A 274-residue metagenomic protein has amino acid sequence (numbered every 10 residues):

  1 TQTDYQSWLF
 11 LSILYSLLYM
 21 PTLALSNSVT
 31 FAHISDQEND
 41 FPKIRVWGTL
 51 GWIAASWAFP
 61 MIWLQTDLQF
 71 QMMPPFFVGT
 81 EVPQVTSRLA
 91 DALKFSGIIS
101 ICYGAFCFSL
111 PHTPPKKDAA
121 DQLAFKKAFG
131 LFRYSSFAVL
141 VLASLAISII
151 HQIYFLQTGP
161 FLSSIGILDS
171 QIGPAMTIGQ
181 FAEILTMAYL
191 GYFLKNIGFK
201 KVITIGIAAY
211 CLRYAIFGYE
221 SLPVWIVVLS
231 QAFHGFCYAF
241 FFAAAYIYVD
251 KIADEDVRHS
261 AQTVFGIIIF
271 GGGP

Functional and structural regions predicted by a protein language model:
T1, K201-I216: Structural signature of the two symmetry-related core transmembrane helices
T1-S12, G218-S230: Helix-loop junctions at membrane interfaces in 12-TM secondary transporters
M20-S35, F240-D254: Intracellular juxtamembrane helix-capping segments at the cytosolic ends of symmetry-related transmembrane helices
S35-W47, D169-S170, A253-G266: Loop-to-transmembrane helix entry/capping segments in MFS-fold secondary transporters and related SLC/MFSD carriers
W63, L185-F199: Helix-to-loop junctions at the C-terminal end of transmembrane segments in multipass secondary transporters
A90-S109: Symmetry-related core transmembrane helices of the 12-TM Major Facilitator Superfamily/SLC fold
C107-A146: Juxtamembrane intracellular "pre-TM" segments in multi-pass secondary transporters
S136-T177, F242: Helix-loop boundary and gating motifs at the non-cytosolic
